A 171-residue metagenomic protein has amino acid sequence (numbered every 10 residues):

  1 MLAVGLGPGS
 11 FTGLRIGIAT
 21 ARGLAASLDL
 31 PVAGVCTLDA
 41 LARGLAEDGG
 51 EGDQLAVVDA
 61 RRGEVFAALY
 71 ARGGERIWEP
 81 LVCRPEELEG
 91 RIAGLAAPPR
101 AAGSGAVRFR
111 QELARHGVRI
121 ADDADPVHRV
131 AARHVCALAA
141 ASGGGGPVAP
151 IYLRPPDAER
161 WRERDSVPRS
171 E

Functional and structural regions predicted by a protein language model:
L2, C136: Residue-level signal for inorganic ion chemistry
A3-G34: DPxDG-like acidic metal-binding loop motif
F11-R15, P126, V130, P147: Short, conserved micro-motifs enriched in small and acidic residues
A26, A137-A141: Short glycine/serine- and small hydrophobic-enriched flexible loop segments
P31-R129, S142-G145, Y152-R169: Surface "functional belts" at beta-alpha junctions
